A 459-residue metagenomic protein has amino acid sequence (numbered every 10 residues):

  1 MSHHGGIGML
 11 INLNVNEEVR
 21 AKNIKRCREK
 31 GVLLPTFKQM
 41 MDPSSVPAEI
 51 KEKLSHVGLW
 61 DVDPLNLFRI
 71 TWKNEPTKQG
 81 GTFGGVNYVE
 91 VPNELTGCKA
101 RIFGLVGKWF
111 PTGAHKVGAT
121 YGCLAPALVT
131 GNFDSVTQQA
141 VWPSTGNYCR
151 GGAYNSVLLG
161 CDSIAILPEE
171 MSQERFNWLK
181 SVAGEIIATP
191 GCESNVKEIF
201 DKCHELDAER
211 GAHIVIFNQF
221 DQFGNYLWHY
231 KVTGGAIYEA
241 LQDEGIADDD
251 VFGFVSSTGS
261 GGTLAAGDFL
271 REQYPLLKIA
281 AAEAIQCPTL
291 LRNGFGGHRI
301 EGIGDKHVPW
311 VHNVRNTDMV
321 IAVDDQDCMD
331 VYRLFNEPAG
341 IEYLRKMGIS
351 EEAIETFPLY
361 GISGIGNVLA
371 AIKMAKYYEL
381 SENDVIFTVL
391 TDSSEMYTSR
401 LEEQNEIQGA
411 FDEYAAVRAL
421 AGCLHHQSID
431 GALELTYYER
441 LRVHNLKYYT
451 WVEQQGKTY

Functional and structural regions predicted by a protein language model:
S2-Y459: PLP-dependent amino-acid enzyme catalytic core
